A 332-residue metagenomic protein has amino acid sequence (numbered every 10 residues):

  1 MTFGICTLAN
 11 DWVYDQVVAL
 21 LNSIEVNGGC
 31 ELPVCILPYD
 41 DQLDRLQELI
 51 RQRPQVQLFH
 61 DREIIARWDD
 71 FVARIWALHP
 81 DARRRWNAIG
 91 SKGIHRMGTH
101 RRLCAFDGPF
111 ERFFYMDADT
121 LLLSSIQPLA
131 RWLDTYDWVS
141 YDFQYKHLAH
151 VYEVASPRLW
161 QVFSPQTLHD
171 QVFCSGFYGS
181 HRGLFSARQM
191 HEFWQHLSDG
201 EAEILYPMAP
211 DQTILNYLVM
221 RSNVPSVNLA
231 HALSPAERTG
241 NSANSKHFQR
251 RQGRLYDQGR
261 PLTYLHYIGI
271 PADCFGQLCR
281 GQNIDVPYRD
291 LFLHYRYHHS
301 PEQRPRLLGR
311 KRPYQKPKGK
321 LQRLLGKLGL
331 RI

Functional and structural regions predicted by a protein language model:
M1-F3, T7, A19, C174 (+1 more regions): A glycosyltransferase accessory/donor-loop signature
D15, D41-Q47, L148-A149: Short, charged/polar "capping" segments at the starts of alpha-helices and the immediately preceding loops
S23-E31: Short, acidic, metal-binding catalytic loop of nucleotide-sugar glycosyltransferases
P33-D40, Y141-D142: Short internal beta-strands
D44-V56, E153: Short, aromatic/basic amphipathic alpha-helical patches
R51-G108: Active-site-proximal specificity loops/subdomain of glycosyltransferases
G98-H150: GT-A fold catalytic core of metal-dependent nucleotide-sugar glycosyltransferases, centered on the diacidic
G176-F185: Short glycine- and hydrophobic/aromatic-rich loop-to-beta-strand nucleating segment in the catalytic cores
